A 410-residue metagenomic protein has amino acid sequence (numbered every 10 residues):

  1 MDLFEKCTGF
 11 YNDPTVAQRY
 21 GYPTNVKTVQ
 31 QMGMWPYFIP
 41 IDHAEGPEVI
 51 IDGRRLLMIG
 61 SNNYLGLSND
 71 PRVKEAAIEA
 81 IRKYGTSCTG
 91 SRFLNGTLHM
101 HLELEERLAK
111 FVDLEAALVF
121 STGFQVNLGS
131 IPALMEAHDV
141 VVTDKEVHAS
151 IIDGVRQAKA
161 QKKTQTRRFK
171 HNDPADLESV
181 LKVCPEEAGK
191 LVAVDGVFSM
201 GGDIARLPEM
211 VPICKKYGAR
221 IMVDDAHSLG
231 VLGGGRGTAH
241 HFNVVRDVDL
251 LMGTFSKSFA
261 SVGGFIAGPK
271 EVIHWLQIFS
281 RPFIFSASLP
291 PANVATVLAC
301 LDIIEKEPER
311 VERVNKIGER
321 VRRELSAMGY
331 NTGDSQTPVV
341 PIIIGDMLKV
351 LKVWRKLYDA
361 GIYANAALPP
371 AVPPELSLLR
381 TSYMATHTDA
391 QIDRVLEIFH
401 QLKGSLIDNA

Functional and structural regions predicted by a protein language model:
F4-G9, D13-T86, A219: N-terminal "arm"/small-domain region of PLP-dependent enzymes with the aminotransferase-like
N63, T166-V223: Active-site phosphate-binding strand-loop segment of PLP-dependent enzymes
P71, E75-E79, K83, K110 (+2 more regions): PLP-dependent enzyme catalytic core of the Aspartate aminotransferase-like
E75, E79-G123: Conserved N-terminal alpha-helix of the aminotransferase class I/II PLP-enzyme fold
S130-A149: Conserved PLP-anchoring active-site segment centered on the Schiff-base-forming lysine
H240-W275: Active-site PLP attachment segment
S288-E307, R313, I317, S326-M328: Structural motif of enzymes handling amino- and sulfur-group chemistry
E312-E319, S326-A360, L376, Y383-A385: Conserved PLP-binding catalytic core of the aspartate aminotransferase-like
